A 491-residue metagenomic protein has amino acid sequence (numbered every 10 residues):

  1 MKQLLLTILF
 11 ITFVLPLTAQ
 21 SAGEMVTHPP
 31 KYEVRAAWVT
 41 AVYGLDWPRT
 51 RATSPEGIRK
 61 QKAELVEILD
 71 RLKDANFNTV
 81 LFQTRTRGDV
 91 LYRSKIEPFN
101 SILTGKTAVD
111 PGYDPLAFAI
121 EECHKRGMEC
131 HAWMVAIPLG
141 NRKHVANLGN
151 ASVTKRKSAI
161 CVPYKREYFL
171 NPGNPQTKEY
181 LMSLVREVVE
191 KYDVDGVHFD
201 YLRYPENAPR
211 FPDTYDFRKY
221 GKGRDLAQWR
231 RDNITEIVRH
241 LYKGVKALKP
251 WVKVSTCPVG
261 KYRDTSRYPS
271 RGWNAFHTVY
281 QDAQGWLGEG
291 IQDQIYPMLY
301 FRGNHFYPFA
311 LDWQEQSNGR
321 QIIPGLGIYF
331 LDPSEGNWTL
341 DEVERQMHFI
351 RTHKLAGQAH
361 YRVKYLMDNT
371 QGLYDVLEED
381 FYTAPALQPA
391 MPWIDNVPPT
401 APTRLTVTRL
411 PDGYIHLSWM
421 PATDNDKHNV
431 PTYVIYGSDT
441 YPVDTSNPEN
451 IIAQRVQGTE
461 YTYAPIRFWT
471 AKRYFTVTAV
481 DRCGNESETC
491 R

Functional and structural regions predicted by a protein language model:
G23, K31-A37, F77-R87, G112-C161 (+3 more regions): Glycine-rich, aromatic-flanked loop segments that form ligand/cofactor-binding clefts across common enzyme folds
Y32, T40-K62, A132, I137-K191 (+1 more regions): Active-site-adjacent "subsite" loops/lids of carbohydrate-active enzymes
A75-P111: Aromatic-lined carbohydrate-binding/catalytic grooves of carbohydrate-active enzymes
F77-N78, R85, R126, A151-G285 (+1 more regions): Polysaccharide-binding and catalytic clefts of secreted carbohydrate-active enzymes
A283-F306, R320-I394: Substrate-binding cleft of secreted/luminal carbohydrate-active enzymes
G372-L373, L377-H428, C483-R491: Pro/Thr/Ser/Gly-rich low-complexity, intrinsically disordered linker/stalk tracts
A422-P448, K472: Solvent-exposed loop/turn segments flanking beta-strands in beta-repeat/beta-sandwich domains
Y463-E486: Beta-strand-rich modules
